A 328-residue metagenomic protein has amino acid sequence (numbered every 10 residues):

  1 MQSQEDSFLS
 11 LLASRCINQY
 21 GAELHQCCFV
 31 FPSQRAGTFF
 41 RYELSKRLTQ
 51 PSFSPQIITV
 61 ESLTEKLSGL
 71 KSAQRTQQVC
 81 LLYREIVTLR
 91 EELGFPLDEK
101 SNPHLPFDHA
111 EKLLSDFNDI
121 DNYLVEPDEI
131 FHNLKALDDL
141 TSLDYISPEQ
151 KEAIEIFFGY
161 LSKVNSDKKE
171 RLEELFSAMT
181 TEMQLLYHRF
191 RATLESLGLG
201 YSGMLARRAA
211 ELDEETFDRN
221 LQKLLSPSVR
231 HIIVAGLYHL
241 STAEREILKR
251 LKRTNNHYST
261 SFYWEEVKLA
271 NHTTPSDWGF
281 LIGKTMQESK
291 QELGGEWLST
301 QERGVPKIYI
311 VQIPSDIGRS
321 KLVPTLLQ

Functional and structural regions predicted by a protein language model:
M1-Q328: Nucleic acid-machinery interaction/catalytic patches
